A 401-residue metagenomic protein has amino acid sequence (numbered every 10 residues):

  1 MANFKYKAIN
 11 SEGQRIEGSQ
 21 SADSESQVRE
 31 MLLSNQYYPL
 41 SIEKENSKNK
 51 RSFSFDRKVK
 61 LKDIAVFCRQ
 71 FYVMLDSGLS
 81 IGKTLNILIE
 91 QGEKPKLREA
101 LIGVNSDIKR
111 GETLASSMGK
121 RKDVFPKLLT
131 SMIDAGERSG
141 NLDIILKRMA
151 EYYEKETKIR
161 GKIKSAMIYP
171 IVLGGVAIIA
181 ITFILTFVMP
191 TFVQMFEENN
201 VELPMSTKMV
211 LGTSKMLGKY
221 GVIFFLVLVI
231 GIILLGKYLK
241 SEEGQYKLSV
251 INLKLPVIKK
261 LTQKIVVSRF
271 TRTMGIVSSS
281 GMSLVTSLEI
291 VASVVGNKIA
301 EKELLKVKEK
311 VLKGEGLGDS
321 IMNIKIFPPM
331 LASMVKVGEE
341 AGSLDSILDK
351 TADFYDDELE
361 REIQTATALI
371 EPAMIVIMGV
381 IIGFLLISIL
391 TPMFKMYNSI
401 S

Functional and structural regions predicted by a protein language model:
M1-G92, K96-E99: N-terminal anchoring/assembly modules that precede and organize ATP-driven motor systems
K48-K50, N105, M118, I163-I168 (+2 more regions): Glycine/charge-rich, flexible interdomain linkers and switch-proximal surface loops that mediate coupling
I64-K162, K259-L369: Glycine- and small-hydrophobic-enriched helix-loop-helix hairpins
I81, K94, G111, S139 (+9 more regions): Alpha-helical transmembrane segments of polytopic integral membrane proteins, especially the permease/helical cores
I159-K237, D357-S401: Bilayer-spanning, highly hydrophobic alpha-helical transmembrane segments
V201-V210, K247-K264: Membrane-cytosol interface motif
I223-E243, V277-V294: Alpha-helical membrane-embedding segments and immediately adjacent membrane-interface amphipathic helices
Y238-K254, Y397: Membrane-contacting alpha-helices and adjoining membrane-interface segments in channel/transport-associated proteins
